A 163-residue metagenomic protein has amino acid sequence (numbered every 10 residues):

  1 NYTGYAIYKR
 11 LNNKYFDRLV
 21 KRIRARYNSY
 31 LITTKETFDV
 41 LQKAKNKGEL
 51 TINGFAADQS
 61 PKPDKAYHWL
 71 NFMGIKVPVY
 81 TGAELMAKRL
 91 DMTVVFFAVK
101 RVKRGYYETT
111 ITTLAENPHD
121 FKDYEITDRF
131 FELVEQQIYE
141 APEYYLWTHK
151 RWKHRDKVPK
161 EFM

Functional and structural regions predicted by a protein language model:
N1-T51: Conserved nucleotide-cofactor-binding alpha/beta core module
R26, K35-M163: Non-catalytic C-terminal accessory region of glycerolipid acyltransferases and related lyso-lipid remodeling enzymes
